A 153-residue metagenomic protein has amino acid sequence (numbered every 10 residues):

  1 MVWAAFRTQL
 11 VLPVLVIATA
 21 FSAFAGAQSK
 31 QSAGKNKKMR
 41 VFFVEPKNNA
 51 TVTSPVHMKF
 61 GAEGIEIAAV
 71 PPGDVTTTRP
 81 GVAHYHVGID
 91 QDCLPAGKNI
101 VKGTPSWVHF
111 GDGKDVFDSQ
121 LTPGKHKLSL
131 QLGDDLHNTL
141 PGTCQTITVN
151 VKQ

Functional and structural regions predicted by a protein language model:
M1-R7: N-terminal secretory signal peptides that target proteins for export/translocation
R7, V11-L12, T53: Hydrophobic alpha-helical segments and their boundary regions
V11-S22: Bacterial N-terminal signal peptides
S22-S29: Boundary at the C-terminal end of the N-terminal hydrophobic targeting segment
K30-G34, N49, P55-E63, I67-Q153: Long, low-complexity serine/threonine/glycine- and acidic-rich segments characteristic of extracellular
K38-F43: Proline-enriched interdomain boundary motifs that mark the N-terminal boundary and often initiate the first structured
